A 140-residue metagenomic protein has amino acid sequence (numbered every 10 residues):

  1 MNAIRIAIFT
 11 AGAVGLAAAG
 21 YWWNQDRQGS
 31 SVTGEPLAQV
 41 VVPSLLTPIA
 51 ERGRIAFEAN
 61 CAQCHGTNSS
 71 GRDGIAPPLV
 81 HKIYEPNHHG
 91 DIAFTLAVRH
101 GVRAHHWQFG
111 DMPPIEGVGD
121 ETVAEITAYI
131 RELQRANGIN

Functional and structural regions predicted by a protein language model:
R5-Y21: Hydrophobic membrane-insertion alpha-helices, especially the h-region of bacterial N-terminal signal peptides
A19-S31: Hydrophobic single-pass membrane-insertion segments
Q28-A56: Electrostatic cytochrome c docking/interface patches
I49, F57-Q63, N68, I83 (+1 more regions): Short pre-active-site segment immediately N-terminal to redox-active cysteine/selenocysteine motifs in thiol-based
R54, E58, T95, A124-T127 (+1 more regions): Non-transmembrane alpha-helical segments in soluble domains of secreted/periplasmic/extracellular proteins
R54, G66-R99, P114-V118: Gly/Gly-Pro-rich "capping" loops immediately C-terminal to redox-active cysteine motifs in periplasmic/lumenal
D73-V80, H100-L133, G138-N140: Axial heme c-ligation environment in periplasmic c-type cytochrome domains
